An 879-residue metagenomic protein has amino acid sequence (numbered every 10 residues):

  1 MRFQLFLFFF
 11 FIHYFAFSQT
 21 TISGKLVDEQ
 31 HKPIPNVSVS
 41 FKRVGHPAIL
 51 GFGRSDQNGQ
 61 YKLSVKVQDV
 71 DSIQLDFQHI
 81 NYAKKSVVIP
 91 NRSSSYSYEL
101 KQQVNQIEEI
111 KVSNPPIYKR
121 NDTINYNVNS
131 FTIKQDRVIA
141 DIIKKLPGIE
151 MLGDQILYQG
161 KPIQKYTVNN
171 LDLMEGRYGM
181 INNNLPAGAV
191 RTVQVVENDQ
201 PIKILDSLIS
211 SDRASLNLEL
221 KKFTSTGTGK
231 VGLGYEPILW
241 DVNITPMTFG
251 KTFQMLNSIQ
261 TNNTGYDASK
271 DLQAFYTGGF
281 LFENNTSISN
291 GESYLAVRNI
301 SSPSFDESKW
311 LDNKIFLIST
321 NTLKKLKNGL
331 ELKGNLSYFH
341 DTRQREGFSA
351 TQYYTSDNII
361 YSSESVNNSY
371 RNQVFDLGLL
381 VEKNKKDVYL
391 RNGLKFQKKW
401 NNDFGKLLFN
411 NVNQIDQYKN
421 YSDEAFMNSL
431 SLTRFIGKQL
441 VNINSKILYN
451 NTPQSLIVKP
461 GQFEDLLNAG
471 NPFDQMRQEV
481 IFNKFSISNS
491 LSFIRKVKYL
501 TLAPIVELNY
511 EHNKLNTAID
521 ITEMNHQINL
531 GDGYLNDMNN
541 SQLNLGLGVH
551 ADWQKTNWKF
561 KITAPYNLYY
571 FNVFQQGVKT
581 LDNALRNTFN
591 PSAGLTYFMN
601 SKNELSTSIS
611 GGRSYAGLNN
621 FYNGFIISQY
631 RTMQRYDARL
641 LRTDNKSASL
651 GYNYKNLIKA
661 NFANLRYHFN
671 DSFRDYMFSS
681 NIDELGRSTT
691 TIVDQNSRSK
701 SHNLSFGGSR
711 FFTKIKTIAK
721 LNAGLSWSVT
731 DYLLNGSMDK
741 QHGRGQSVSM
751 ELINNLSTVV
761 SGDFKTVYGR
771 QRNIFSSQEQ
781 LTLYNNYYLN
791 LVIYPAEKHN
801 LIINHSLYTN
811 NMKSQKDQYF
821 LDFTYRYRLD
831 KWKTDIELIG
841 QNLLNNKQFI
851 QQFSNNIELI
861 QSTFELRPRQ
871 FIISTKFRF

Functional and structural regions predicted by a protein language model:
S18-Q19, K25, E29-H31, N58-K62 (+19 more regions): Membrane-proximal, glycine/serine-rich, low-complexity loop/turn segments characteristic of large bacterial
Q30-V44: Short, ordered, surface-exposed loop/turn motifs in non-cytosolic proteins
V44-A48, S72-V87: A short, solvent-exposed loop/turn motif at the edges and junctions of modular extracellular/periplasmic domains
G45-Q60: Short, acidic Ser/Thr/Gly-rich low-complexity loop/linker segments typical of extracellular and cell-surface proteins
S211-G234, F339-E364, F375-I415, N544-T580 (+5 more regions): Surface-exposed extracellular loop regions of Gram-negative outer-membrane beta-barrel proteins
I300-D312, Q344-Y353, I360-D376, K398-S429 (+14 more regions): Extracellular/periplasm-exposed beta-strand and loop segments of Gram-negative cell-envelope proteins, dominated by
K446-N450, F482-S488, K496-N516, M524-S672 (+4 more regions): Structural signature of Gram-negative outer-membrane beta-barrels, strongest in the C-terminal barrel of TonB-dependent
S749-Y768, Q780-F879: Conserved C-terminal beta-signal and adjacent last beta-strands/turns of outer-membrane beta-barrel proteins
